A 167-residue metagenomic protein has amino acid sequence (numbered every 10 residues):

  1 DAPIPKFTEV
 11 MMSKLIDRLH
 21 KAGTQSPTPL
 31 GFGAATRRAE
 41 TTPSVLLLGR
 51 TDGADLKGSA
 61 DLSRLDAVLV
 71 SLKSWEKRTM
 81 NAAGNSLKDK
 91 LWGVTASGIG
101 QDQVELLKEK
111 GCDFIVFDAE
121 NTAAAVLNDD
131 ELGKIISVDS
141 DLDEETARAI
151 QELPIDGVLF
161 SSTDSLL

Functional and structural regions predicted by a protein language model:
K6-G98: Conserved N-terminal beta1-alpha1 strand-loop-helix module at the mouth
R18-A22, K108, D130-L132: N-terminal start-of-chain detector that recognizes signal peptides and the immediate post-cleavage beginning
R37, K57-A60, V104-E105, A124-L127: Short, flexible, solvent-exposed loop/turn segments with mixed acidic/basic and small polar residues
D66-K77, L91-A124, G133-A147, D156-L166: Catalytic beta/alpha-barrel core
S86, N128-D129: Short, conserved loop/helix-junction motifs that constitute active-site signature segments in enzyme catalytic cores
I150: Conserved, mostly hydrophobic/aromatic
L153: Extracellular/lumenal glycan-associated surfaces
